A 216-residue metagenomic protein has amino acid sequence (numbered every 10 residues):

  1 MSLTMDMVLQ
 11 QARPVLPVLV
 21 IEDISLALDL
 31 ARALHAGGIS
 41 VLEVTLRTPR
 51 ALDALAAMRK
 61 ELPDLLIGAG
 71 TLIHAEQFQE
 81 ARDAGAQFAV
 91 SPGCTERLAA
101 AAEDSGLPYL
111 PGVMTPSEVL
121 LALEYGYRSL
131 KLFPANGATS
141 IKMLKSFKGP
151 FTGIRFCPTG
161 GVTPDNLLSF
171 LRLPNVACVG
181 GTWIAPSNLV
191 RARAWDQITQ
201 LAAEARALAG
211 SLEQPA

Functional and structural regions predicted by a protein language model:
M1-Q87, D104, G153, P164 (+1 more regions): Conserved N-terminal beta1-alpha1 strand-loop-helix module at the mouth
V20-I24, A69-A75, S91-T95, P111-P116 (+2 more regions): Glycine-rich beta-to-alpha transition loops that act as phosphate-gripper elements at the mouths of alpha/beta enzyme
A27, L55-R59, L123, L144 (+1 more regions): Distinct, well-ordered alpha-helical segments
L30, H74-A84, S117-Y125, V162-C178: Catalytic cores of alpha/beta
L65-A69, Q87-G93, P108-V113, R128-P134 (+2 more regions): Short hydrophobic/aromatic-enriched beta-strand-loop microsegments
F78, R82-A122: Hydrophobic, well-structured mid-protein blocks that either form specific transmembrane helices
F88, P92-L98, K131-I141, N175-Q197: Glycine-rich phosphate-binding active-site loops on the catalytic face of alpha/beta enzymes
P116-L130, S140-P150: Anionic-ligand binding region
